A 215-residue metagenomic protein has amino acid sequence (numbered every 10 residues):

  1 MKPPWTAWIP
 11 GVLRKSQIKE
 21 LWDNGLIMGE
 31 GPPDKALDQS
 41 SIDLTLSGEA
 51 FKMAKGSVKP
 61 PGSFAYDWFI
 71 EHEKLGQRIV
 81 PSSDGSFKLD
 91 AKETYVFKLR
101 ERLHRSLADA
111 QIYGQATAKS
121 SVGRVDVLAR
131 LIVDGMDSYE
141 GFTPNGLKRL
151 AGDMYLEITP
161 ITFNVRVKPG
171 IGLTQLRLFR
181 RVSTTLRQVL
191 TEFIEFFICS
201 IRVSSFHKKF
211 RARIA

Functional and structural regions predicted by a protein language model:
M1-A215: Non-catalytic terminal segments and appended small domains
